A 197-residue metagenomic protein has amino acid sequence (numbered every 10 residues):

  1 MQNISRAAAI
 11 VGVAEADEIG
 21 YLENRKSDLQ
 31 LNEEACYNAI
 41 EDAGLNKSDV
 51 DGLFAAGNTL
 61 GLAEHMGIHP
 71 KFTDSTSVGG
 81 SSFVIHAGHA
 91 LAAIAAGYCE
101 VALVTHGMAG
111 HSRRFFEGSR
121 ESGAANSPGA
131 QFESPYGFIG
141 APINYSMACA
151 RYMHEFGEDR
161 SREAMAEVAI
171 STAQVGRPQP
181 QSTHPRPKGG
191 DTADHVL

Functional and structural regions predicted by a protein language model:
M1-L29, Q131, E155, E167-S171: Condensing-enzyme catalytic core mediating Claisen C-C bond formation in acyl metabolism
Q2, L45-K47, H69-L197: Acyl-thioester C-C bond-transforming condensing/cleaving domain
E23-A43: Short catalytic helix/loop segments, enriched in acidic residues and glycine and frequently bearing histidine
N32, T59, F83: Conserved donor sugar-nucleotide recognition element shared by glycan-biosynthetic enzymes
D49-A55: Short glycine-rich phosphate-binding loop at a beta-alpha junction
A56-L60, M108-A109: Short glycine-enriched loops at secondary-structure junctions
L62-H69: Glycine-rich loop at the start of a catalytic domain that most often binds anionic cofactors/ligands
